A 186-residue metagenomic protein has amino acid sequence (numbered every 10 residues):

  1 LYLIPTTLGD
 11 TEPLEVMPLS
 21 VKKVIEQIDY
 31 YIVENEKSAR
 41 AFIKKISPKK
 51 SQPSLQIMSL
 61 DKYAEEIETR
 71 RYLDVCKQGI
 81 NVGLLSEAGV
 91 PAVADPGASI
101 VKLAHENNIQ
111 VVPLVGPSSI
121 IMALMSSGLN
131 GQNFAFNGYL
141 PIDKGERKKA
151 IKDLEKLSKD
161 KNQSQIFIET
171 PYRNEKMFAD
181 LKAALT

Functional and structural regions predicted by a protein language model:
L1-L60: Glycine-rich, flexible N-terminal cofactor/catalytic loop recognition
L1-T11, V24, S118, M122-T186: Beta-strand/loop-alpha-helix module characteristic of Rossmann-like adenine-cofactor folds
I25-Y31, N108-V112, S164-Q165: Short active-site oxyanion
I32-E34, N81-G89, S164-E169: Acidic beta-strand-to-loop metal/phosphate-binding motif
K37-A39, G89-V90, S119, R173: Alpha-helix capping/helix-boundary segments
M58-E65, L140-K144: Conserved helicase motor
Y63-L73: Glycine-rich, highly charged phosphate/nucleotide-binding loops
K77-A135: Short glycine-cluster motifs
